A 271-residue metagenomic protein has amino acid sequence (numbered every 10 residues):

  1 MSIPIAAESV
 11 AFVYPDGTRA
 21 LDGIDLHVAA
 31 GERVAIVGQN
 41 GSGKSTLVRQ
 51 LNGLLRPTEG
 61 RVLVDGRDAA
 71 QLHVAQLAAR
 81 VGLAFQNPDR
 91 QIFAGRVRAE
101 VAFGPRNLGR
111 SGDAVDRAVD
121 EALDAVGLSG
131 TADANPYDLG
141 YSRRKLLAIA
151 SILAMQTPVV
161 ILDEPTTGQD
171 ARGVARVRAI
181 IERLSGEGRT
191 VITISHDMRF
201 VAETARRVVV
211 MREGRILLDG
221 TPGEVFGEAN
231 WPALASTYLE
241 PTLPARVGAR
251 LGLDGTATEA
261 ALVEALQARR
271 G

Functional and structural regions predicted by a protein language model:
V37-Q39: The feature captures the beta-strand-to-loop junction immediately N-terminal to the Walker
N52: Helix-to-loop junction immediately C-terminal to a conserved catalytic motif
G60-D68, L77: Conserved ABC transporter NBD signature motif
D113-T131: Conserved ABC ATPase "signature" region
I152-L153: ABC ATPase C-loop
S195-H196: H-loop/switch region of ABC-family ATPase nucleotide-binding domains
E213-G214: Conserved ABC ATPase "signature" C-loop
P232-G271: ABC ATPase nucleotide-binding domains
